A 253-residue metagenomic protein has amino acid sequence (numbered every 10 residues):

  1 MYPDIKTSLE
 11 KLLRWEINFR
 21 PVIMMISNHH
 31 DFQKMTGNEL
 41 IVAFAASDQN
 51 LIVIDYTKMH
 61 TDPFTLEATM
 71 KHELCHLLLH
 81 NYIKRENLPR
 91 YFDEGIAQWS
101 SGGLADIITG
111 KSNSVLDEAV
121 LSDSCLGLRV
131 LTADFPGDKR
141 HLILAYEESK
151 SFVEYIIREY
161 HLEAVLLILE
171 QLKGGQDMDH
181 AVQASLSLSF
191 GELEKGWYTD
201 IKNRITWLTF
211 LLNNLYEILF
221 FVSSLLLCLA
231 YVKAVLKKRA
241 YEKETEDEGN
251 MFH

Functional and structural regions predicted by a protein language model:
M1-L88, M178: Juxtacatalytic substrate-recognition/specificity segment
K6, K11, K34, K58 (+11 more regions): Context-gated lysine
K11-N18, L162-V165, I218: Surface-exposed helix-capping loop/turn segments at secondary-structure junctions
E16-M25, Y56-P63, D106-I108, N113-L116 (+4 more regions): Low-complexity, flexible helical/coil segments
F44-L51, F64-A68, K84-E159, E163-L212: Acidic/His/Gly-enriched intrinsically disordered linker/tail segments that often contain short helix/coil "MoRF-like"
E67-R85, T109, K139-S149, E217-A234: A short, terminal or domain-edge coil/loop segment
I205-H253: C-terminal single-pass membrane-anchor helix
